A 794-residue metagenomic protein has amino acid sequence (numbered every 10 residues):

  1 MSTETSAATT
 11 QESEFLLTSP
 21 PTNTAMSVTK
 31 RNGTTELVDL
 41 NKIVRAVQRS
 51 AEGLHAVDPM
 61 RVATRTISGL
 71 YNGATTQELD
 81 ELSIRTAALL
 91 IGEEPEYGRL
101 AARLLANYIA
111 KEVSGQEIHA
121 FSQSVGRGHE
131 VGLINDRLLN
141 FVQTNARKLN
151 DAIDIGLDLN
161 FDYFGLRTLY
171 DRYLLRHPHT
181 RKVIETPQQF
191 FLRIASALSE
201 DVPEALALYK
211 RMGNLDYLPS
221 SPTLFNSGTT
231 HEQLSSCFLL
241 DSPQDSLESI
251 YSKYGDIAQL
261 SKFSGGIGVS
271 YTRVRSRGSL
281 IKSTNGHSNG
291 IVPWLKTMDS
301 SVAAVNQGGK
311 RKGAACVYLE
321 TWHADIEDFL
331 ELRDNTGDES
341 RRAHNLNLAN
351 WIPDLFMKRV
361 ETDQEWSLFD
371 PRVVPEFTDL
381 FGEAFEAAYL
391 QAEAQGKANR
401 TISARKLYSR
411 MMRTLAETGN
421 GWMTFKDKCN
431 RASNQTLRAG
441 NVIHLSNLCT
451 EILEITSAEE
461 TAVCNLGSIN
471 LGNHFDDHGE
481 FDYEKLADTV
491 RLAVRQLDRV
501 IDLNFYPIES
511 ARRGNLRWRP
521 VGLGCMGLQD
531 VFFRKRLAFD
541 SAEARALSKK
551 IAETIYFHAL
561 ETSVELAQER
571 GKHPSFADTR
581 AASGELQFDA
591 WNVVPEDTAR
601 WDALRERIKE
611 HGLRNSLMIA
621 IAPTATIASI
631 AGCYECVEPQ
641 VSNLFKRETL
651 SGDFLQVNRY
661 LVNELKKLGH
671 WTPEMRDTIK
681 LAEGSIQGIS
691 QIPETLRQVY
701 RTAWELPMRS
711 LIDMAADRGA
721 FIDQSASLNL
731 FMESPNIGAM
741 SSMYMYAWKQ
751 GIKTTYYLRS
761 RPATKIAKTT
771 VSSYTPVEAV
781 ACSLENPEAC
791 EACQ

Functional and structural regions predicted by a protein language model:
M1-T22, A767-Q794: Acidic, low-complexity intrinsically disordered tails
S2-T24, V57-A195, L208-Y209: Core nucleic-acid recognition elements
A74, L89, F161-L175, M212-S227 (+5 more regions): Core structural elements
Y97-V131, I352-F356, V373, C429-A462 (+8 more regions): Terminal amphipathic helices with adjacent charged low-complexity linkers/tails
R103, N107-G156, S235-L471, F475-Y483 (+5 more regions): Active-site cavity-forming subdomains of large catalytic enzyme subunits
F141-T168, T450-I455, L497-D502, V594-T598 (+2 more regions): Catalytic alpha/beta core of large soluble enzyme barrels
A152-T168, R172, S199-H231, A258 (+1 more regions): Conserved oxyanion/phosphate-binding beta-strand-loop segments in alpha/beta enzyme cores
T489-R512, L516, P520, A538-T624 (+4 more regions): Internal maturation/activation junctions in enzymes
